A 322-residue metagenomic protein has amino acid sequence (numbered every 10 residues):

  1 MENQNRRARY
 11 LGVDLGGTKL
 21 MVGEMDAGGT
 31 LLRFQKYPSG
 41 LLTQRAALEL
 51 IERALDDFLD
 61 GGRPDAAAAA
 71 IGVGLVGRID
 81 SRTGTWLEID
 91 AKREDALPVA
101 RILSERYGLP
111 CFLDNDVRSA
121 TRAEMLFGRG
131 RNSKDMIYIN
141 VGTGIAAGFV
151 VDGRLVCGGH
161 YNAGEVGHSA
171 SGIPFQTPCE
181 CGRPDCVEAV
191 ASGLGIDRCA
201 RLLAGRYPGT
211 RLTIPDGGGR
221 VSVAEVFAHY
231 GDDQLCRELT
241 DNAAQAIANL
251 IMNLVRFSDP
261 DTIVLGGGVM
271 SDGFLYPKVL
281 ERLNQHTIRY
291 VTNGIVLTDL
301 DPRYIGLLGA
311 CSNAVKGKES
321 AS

Functional and structural regions predicted by a protein language model:
M1-A70, I79-T83, R101-L109, L126-S133 (+2 more regions): ATP-binding/phosphotransfer module of carbohydrate and carboxylate kinases, centering on a glycine-rich
F34-K36, I89, G158: Residue-level detector of high-confidence beta-strand sites
P38-G40, E94, N162-E165: A short acidic/small-residue loop/turn micro-motif
G84-D95: A charged helix-plus-loop insertion that forms the helical arch/lid used to bind and gate nucleic-acid substrates
C111-N115: General beta-strand structural signal in soluble alpha/beta enzymes
R118: Glycine/small-residue-rich loop that forms an oxyanion/phosphate-binding "nest" at active or ligand-binding sites
S133-V190: Glycine-rich phosphate-binding loop of actin/hexokinase-like ATP-binding domains
